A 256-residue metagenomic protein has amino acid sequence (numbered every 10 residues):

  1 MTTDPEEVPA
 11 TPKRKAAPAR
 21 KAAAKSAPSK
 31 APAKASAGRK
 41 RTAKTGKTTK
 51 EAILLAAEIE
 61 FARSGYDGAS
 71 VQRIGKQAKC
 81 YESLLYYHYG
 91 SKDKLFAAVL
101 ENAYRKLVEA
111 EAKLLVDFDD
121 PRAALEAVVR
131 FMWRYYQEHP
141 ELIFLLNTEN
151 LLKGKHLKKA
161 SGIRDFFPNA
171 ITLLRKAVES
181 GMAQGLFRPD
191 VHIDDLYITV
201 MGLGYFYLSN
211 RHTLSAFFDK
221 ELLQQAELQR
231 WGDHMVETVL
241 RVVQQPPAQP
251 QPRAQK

Functional and structural regions predicted by a protein language model:
M1-K34, F131-R134, E138, P168-Q184 (+1 more regions): C-terminal peripheral helix-coil segments that are non-catalytic and often amphipathic
A52, A123, A127, F131 (+4 more regions): Amphipathic alpha-helical interaction segments
A52, A56, E60-K94, A98: Helix-turn-helix
R63-D67, F118, H139, Q184: Short coil/turn segments at alpha/beta junctions that flank glycine-rich nucleotide-binding fingerprints
K92, V99, A103, L107 (+5 more regions): Hydrophobic/aromatic residues within well-ordered alpha-helical segments
V99-V128, K158-S161, D165: Amphipathic alpha-helical linker/stalk segments
A123, S161-F166, A183-T199, P252-R253: All-alpha amphipathic helical-bundle segments outside canonical DNA-binding/catalytic cores that form hydrophobic
A124, E138-S161, N210-F218: Amphipathic alpha-helical segments used for helix-helix packing
